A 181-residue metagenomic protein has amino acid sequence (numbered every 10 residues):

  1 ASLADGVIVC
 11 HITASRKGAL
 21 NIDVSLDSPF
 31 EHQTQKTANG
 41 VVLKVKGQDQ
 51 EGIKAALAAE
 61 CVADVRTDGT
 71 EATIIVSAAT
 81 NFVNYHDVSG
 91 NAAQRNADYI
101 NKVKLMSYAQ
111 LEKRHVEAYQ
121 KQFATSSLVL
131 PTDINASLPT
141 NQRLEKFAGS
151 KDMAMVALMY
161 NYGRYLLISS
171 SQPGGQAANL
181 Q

Functional and structural regions predicted by a protein language model:
A1-Q181: Aromatic-residue-lined binding/catalytic grooves and analogous aromatic/hydrophobic interfacial grooves in multimeric
